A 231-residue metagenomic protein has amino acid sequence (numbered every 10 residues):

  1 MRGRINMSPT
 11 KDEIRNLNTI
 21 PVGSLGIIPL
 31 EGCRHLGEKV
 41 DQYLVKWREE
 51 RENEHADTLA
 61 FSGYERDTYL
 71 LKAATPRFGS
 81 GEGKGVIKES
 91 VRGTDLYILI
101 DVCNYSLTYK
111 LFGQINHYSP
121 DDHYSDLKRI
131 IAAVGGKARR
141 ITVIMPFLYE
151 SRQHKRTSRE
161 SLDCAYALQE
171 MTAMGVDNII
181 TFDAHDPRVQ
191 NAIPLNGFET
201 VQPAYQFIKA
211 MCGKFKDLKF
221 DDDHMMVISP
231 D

Functional and structural regions predicted by a protein language model:
M1-P230: PRPP-associated nucleotide enzymes
